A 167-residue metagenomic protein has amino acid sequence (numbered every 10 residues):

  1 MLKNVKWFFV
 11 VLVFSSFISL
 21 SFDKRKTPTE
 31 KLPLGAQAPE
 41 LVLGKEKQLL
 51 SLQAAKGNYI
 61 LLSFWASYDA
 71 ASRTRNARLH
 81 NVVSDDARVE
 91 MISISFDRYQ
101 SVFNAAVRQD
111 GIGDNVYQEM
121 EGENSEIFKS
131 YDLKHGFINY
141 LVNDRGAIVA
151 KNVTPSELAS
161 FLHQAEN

Functional and structural regions predicted by a protein language model:
M1-T29: Bacterial Sec-dependent N-terminal signal peptides
D23-L52, D114, F161-H163: N-terminal "domain-start" segment that seeds a small globular fold
L50-T74, I92: Short active-site neighborhood of thiol/selenol oxidoreductases, capturing the structured segment around
K56-I60, A87-E90, G111-G113, D144: Loop/turn elements at helix/coil->beta-strand transitions in domains of secreted/extracellular proteins
F64-A66, I94-D97, E119-M120: Active-site-proximal beta-strand/loop segments in catalytic clefts of secreted hydrolases
R73-D110, E123-F128: Structural microenvironment flanking redox-active thiols in thiol-disulfide oxidoreductases
V107-R145: Short, internal strand/loop/helix patches that form the active-site neighborhood or redox-interaction surface
G136-N167: Thiol-/selenol-based redox modules, centered on thioredoxin-like and closely related oxidoreductase domains
